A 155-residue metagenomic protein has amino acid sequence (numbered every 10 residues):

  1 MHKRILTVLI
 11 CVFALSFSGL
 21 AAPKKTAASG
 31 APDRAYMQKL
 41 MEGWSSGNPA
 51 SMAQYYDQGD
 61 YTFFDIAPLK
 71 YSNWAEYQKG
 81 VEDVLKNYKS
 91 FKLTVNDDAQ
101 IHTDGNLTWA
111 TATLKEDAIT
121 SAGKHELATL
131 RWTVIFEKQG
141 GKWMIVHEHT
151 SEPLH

Functional and structural regions predicted by a protein language model:
M1-L9: Bacterial N-terminal signal peptides that target proteins for export
V8-S16: Bacterial N-terminal signal peptides
G19-Q58: Short, low-complexity N-terminal intrinsically disordered segments enriched in polar/charged residues
S45, E116-T120, F136: Beta-strand elements of well-folded, non-transmembrane domains
P49-D104, L127: A solvent-exposed, acidic/Ser-Thr-rich amphipathic alpha-helical stretch
D60-Y61, P68-K70, E116-A118, S151-P153: Solvent-exposed loop/turn segments at secondary-structure junctions within structured extracellular/periplasmic domains
G105-E116: A short hydrophobic beta-strand element
T129-L154: Short beta-strand edge/turn micro-motifs at domain boundaries
